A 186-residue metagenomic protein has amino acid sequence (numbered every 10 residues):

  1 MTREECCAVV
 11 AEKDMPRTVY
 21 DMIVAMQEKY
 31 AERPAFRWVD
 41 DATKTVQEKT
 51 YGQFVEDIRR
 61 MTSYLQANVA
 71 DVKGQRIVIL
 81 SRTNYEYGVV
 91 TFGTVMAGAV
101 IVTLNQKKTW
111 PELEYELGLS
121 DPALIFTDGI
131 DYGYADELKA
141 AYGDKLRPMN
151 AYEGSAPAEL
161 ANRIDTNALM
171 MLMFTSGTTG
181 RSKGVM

Functional and structural regions predicted by a protein language model:
M1-K49, Q53-N68, K73, G118: N-lobe entry segment of adenylate-forming
A31-P34, A156-F174, R181: Conserved pre-ATP/AMP-binding loop-to-beta segment of ANL
K44-K49, T62-K108: Conserved AMP-binding/adenylate-forming
E48-G52, M170-M186: Conserved AMP-binding A3 loop
I77, T94, I125, L169 (+1 more regions): Conserved S/T- and glycine-rich ATP-binding loop of Class I adenylate-forming
G93, L138, G184: Hydrophobic/aromatic ligand-binding patch that stacks against planar heteroaromatic rings of cofactors or nucleotides
K108-E137, S155-A156: Conserved ATP-dependent adenylate/AMP-binding module captured primarily in the ANL superfamily
